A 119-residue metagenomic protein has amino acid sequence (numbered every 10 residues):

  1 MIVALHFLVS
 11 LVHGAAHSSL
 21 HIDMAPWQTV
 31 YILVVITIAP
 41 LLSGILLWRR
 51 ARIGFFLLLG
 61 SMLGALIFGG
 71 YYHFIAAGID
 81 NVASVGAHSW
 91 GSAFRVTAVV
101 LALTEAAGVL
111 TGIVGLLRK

Functional and structural regions predicted by a protein language model:
M1-A4, R49-L63: Interfacial segments of alpha-helical transmembrane regions
L8-H17, S61-I79: C-terminal TM-helix exit segments that contain a strictly Trp-centered aromatic cap at the helix terminus
H13-A39: Transmembrane alpha-helix entry/boundary detector in multi-pass membrane proteins
H17-I22, I79-H88: Membrane-interface helix termini and inter-helical loops of multi-pass transporters
V35-L41, L101-V109: Core segments of transmembrane alpha-helices that mediate helix-helix packing or line hydrophobic substrate/ligand
P40-F56, L116: Juxtamembrane helix-break-helix junctions at the cytosolic face of small multi-pass alpha-helical membrane proteins
G86-A106: Individual transmembrane alpha-helices with interfacial aromatic-anchor signatures
L110-K119: Cytosolic juxtamembrane helix at the C-terminal end of the final transmembrane segment
